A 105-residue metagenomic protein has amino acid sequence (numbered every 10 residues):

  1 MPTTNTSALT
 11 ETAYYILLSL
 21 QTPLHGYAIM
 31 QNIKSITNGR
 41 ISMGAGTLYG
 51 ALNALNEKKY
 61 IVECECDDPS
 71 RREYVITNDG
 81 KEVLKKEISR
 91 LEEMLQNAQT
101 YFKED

Functional and structural regions predicted by a protein language model:
M1-S7, L91-M94: Intrinsically disordered, low-complexity serine/threonine- and proline-rich regulatory segments
T3-T47: N-terminal helix-turn-helix DNA-binding core of bacterial DNA-binding proteins
N56-P69, V75: Beta-hairpin "wing" of winged helix-turn-helix
D68-I88: Basic, amphipathic "hinge/linker" alpha-helix immediately C-terminal to the N-terminal HTH DNA-binding motif
E82-D105: Amphipathic alpha-helical dimerization/coiled-coil segments that flank or bridge DNA-binding/regulatory modules
